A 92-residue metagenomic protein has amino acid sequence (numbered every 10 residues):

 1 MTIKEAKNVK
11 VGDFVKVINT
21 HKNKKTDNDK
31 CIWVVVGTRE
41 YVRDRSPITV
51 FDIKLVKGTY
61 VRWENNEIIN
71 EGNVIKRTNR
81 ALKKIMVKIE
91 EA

Functional and structural regions predicted by a protein language model:
M1-F14, H21: Mixed-charge, Lys/Arg-rich low-complexity intrinsically disordered regions
V11-D13, C31-I32, I48: Short, surface-exposed beta-edge/turn micro-motifs
V17, V35-G37, V74: A structural signal for short, hydrophobic beta-strand segments that form beta-sheets in beta-rich/all-beta domains
I18-T26: Beta-loop motif signature
N19, G37, L55-K57: Residue-level signal for short segments within beta-strands and strand-turn junctions of well-structured beta-sheet
K25-Y41: Short beta-strand-centered aromatic/proline hotspots
Y41-I53: Short, solvent-exposed secondary-structure boundary/capping segments
V50-A92: Intrinsically disordered, low-complexity, charged/polar segments
